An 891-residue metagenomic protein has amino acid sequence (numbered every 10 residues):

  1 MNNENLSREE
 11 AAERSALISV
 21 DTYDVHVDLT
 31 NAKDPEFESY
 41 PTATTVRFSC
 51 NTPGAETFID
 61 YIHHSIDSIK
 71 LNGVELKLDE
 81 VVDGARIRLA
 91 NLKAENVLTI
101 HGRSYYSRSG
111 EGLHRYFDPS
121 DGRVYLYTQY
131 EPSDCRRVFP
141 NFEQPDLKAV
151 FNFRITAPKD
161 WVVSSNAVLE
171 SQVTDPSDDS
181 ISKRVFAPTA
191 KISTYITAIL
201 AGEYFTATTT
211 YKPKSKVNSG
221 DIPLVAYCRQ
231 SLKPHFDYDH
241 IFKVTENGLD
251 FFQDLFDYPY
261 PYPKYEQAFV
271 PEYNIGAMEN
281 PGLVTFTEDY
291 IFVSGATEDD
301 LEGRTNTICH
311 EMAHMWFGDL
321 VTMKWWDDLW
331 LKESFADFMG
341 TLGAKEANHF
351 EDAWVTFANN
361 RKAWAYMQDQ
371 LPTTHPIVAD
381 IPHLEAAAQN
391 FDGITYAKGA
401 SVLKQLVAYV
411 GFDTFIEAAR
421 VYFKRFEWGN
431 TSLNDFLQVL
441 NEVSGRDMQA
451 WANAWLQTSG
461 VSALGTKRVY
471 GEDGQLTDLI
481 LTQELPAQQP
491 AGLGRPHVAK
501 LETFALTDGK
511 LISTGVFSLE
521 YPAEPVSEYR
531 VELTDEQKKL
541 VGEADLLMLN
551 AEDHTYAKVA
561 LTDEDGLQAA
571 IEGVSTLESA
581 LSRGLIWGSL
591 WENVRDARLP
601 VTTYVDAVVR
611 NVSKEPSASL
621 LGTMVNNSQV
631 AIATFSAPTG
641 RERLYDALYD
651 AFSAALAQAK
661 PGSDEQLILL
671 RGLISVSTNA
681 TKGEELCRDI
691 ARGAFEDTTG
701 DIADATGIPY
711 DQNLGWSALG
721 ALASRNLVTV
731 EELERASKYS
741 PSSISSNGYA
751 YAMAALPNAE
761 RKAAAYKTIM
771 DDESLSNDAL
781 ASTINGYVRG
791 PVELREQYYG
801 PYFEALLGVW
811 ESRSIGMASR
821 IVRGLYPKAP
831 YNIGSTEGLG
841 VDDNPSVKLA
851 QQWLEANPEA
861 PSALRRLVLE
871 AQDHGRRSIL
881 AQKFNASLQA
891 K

Functional and structural regions predicted by a protein language model:
M1-P263, D289, Y366-M367, F391-A397 (+14 more regions): Acidic/His-enriched low-complexity segments
N2, Q129, R154-A157, V163 (+7 more regions): Non-catalytic accessory/interaction domains
R14-V27, V150-F151, Y238, G343-A347 (+4 more regions): Charged, low-complexity, helix-prone segments enriched in Lys/Glu/Asp/Gln
D24-K33, T322, V730-A736: General secondary-structure propensity
Y61, I308, M753: Small/polar loops that bind or transfer phosphate-bearing groups
A85, P281-G282, T374, G715-L719: Short glycine-rich loop/turn motifs
G110, I196-E203, Y260-P263, F292-D299 (+11 more regions): Short, mixed-charge, low-aromatic patches
F186, V217-P490, T623, V630 (+5 more regions): Hydrophobic alpha-helical and helix-loop surface patches within well-folded domains that function as non-catalytic
